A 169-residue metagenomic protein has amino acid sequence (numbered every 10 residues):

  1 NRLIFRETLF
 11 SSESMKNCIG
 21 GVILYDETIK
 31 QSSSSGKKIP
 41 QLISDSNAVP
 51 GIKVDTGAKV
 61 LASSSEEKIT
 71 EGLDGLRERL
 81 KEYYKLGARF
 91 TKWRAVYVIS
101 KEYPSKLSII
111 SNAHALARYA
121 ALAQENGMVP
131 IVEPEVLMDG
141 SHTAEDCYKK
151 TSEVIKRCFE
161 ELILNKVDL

Functional and structural regions predicted by a protein language model:
N1-L86, I99: Alpha/beta catalytic barrel-like cores
G20, M128-P130: Structural beta-strand/beta-sheet cores of well-ordered domains, especially the beta-sheet scaffolds that support
Q41, N47, G127, K166-D168: Glycine-centered secondary-structure boundary/capping sites
I43, A58-L73, V98-N112, D139-T151: Glycine-rich tight-turn/loop motif centered on a GG-T
L73-T91, N112-M128, S152-N165: Structured alpha-helical segments in the cores of large, soluble enzyme domains
W93, V132: Conserved, mostly hydrophobic/aromatic
V136-L169: Catalytic core of soluble alpha/beta enzymes
